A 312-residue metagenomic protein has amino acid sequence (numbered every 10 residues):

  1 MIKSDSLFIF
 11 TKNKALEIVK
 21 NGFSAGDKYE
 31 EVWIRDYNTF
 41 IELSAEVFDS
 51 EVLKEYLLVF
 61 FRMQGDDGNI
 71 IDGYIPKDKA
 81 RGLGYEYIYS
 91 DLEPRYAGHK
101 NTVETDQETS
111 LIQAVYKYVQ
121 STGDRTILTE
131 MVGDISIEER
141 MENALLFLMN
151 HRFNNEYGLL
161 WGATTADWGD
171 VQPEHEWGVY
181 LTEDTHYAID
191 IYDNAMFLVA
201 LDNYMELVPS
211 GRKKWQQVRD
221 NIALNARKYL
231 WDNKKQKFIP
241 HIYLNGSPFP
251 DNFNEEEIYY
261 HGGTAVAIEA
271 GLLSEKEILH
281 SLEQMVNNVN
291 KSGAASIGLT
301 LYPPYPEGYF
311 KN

Functional and structural regions predicted by a protein language model:
M1-E30, Q120, R125-M149, V208-P209 (+2 more regions): Acidic/polar, glycine-enriched structural segments that form the non-catalytic walls/loops of the carbohydrate-binding
M1-R35, E51-V59, D67-P76, N225-N233 (+1 more regions): Low-complexity, Ser/Thr/Pro/Gly-enriched N-terminal "stalk/linker" regions
I2-K14, I70-D72, M149, F153-G162 (+2 more regions): Catalytic cores of carbohydrate-active enzymes
N21-D27, E31-T39, D72-V103, Y157-H186 (+2 more regions): Carbohydrate-binding/catalytic loop surfaces
E30-L57, R62-L160, I191-A195, E257 (+1 more regions): Aromatic-rich carbohydrate-recognition surfaces in CAZymes
T122, E130-I135, G169-E176, A267-L273: Short, exposed beta-strand "edge-strand" segments with a Pro/Gly-rich flavor and a Y/T-containing core
